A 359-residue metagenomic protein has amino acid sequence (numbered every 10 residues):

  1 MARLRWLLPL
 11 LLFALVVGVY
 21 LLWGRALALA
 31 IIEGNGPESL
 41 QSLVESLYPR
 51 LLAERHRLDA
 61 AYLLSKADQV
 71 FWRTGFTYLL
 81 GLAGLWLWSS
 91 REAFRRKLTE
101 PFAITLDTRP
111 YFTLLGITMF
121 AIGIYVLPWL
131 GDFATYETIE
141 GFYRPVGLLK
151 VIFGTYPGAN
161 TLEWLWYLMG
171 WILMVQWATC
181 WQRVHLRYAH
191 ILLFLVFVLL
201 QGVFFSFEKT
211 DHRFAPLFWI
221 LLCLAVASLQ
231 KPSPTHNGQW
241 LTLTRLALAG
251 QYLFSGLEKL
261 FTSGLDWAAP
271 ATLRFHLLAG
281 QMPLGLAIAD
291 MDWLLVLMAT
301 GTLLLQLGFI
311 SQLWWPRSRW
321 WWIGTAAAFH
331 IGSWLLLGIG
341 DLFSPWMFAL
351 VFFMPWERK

Functional and structural regions predicted by a protein language model:
A2-K359: Alpha-helical membrane-anchoring segments
